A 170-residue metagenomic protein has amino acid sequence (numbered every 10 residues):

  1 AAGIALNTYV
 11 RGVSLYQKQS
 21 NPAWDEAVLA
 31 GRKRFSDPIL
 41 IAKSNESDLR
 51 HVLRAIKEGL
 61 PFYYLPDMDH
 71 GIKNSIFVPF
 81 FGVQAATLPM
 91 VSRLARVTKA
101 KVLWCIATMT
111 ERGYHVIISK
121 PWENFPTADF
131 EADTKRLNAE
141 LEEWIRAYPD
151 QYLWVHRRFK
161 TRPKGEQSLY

Functional and structural regions predicted by a protein language model:
A1, A23, H51: Phosphate- and divalent-cation-binding pockets in alpha/beta enzyme and binding domains that engage nucleotide-derived
A1-S14: Hydrophobic alpha-helical segments and helix pairs
N7-V10, R34, E46-Y170: Non-catalytic C-terminal accessory region of glycerolipid acyltransferases and related lyso-lipid remodeling enzymes
V13-E46: Membrane-interfacial amphipathic helices and adjacent loop/beta segments that form the lipid-substrate binding surface
